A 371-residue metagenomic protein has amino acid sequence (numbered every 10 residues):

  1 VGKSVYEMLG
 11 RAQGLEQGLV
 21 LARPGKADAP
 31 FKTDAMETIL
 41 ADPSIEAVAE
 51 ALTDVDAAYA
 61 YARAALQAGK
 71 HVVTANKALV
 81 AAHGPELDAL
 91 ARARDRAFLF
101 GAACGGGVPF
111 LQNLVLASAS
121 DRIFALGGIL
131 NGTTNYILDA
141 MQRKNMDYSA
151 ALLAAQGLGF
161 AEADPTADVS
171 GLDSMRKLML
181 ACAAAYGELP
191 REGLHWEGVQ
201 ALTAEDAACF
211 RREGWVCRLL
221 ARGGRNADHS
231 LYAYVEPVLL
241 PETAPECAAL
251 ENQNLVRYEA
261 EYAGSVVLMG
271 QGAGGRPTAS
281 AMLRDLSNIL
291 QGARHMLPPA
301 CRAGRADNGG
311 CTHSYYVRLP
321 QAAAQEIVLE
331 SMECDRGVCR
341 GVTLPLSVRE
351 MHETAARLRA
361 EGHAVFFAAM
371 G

Functional and structural regions predicted by a protein language model:
V1: Hydrophobic/small residue at the entry helix of a nucleotide-binding pocket
R11-P30: NAD(P)-binding Rossmann-fold cofactor-contacting core
D34-A75: Rossmann-fold NAD(P) dinucleotide-binding segment
Y59-A64, A68, K77-L116: Rossmann-fold NAD(P)-binding glycine/threonine-rich loop
F110-I123, T134-M146, R176-L189, D285: Oxidoreductase and adenylate-handling cofactor-binding alpha/beta cores
F124-G127, N135-L138, Q142, A154 (+2 more regions): Catalytic, metal-anchored helix/loop core of enzyme active sites in primary metabolism
A150-A248, Q253-L255, G274: Substrate-binding/catalytic subdomain of NAD(P)-dependent oxidoreductase enzymes
L286-N288, G292-G371: A conserved regulatory-domain signal marking ACT and ACT-like small-molecule sensing domains and adjacent regulatory
